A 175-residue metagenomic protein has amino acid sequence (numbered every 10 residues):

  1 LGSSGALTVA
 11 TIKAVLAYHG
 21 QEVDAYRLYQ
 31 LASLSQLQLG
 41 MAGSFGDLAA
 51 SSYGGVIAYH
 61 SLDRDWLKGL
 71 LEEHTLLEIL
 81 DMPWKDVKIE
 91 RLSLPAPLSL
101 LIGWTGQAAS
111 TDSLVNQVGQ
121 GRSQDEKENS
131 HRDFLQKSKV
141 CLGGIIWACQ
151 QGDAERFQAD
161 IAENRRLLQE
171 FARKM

Functional and structural regions predicted by a protein language model:
G2-Q21: DPxDG-like acidic metal-binding loop motif
S3, D24, S130: Conserved acidic
Y18-Q21, Q30-A42, L48-M175: C-terminal nucleotide
Y26-L28: Alpha-helical scaffolds flanking conserved acidic
